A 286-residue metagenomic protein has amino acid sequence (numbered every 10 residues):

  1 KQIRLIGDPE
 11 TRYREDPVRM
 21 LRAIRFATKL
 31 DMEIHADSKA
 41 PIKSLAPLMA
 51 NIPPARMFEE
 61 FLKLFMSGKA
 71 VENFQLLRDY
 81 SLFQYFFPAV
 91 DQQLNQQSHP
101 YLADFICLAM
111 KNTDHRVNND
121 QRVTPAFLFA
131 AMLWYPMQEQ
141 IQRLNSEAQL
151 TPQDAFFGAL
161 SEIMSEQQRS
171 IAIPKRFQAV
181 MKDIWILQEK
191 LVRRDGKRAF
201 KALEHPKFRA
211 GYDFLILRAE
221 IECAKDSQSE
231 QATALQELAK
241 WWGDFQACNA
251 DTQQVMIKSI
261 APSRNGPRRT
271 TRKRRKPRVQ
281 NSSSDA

Functional and structural regions predicted by a protein language model:
K1-L144, A199: Glycine- and charge-enriched loop/helix tracts that form the active or gating conduit in phosphate/cation-handling
I34-A36, Q84-A89, R176, A224-A232: Short, surface-exposed acidic
S44-R56, T151-A172, K240-Q254: Short, mixed-charge aromatic SLiMs
Q93-N95, A103, N119-A202: Extended, charged alpha-helical interaction scaffolds
L203-A210: Alpha-helical bundle/repeat cores within regulatory domains of eukaryotic proteins
L215: Short acidic-hydrophobic catalytic motif
R218-R268: Long, highly charged low-complexity segments enriched in Glu/Asp and Lys/Arg with interspersed Ser/Thr
K258-D285: Arginine-glycine-rich low-complexity intrinsically disordered regions
